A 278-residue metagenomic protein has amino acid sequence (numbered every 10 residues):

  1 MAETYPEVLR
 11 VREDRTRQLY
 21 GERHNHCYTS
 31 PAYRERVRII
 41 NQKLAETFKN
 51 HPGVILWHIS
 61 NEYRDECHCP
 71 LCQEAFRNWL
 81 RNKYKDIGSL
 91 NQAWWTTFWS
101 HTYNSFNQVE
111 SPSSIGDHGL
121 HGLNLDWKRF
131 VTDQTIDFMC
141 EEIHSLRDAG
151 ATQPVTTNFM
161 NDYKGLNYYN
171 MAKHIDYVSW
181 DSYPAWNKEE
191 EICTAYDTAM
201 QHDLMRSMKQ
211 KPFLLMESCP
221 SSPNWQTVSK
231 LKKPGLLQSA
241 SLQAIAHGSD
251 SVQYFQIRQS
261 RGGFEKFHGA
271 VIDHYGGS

Functional and structural regions predicted by a protein language model:
T4-Y177, D181-M200: Polysaccharide-binding and catalytic clefts of secreted carbohydrate-active enzymes
R15-L19, T156-S278: Hydrophobic targeting/anchoring helices
